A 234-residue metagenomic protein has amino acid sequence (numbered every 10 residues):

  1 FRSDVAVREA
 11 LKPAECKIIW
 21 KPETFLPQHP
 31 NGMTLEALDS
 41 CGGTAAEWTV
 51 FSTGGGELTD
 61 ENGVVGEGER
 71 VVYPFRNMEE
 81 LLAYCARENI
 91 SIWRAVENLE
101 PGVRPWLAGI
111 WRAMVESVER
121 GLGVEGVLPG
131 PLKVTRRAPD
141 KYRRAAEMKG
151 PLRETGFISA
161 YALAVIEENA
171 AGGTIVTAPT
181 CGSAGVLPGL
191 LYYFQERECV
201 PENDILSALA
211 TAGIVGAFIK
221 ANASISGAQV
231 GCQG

Functional and structural regions predicted by a protein language model:
F1-P30, S207-G234: A structural-propensity feature for long, helix-poor, extended segments
S3-A10, C16-E147, G156-F157: C-terminal regulatory domains involved in ligand/effector binding and gene-expression control
C16, C41, C85, C181-G182 (+2 more regions): Generic recognition of cysteine residues
G54, V96, P179-T180, L190 (+2 more regions): Solvent-exposed, flexible loop/coil residues
P105, G109-A228: Accessory "access/gating" subregions that flank catalytic or transport cores
